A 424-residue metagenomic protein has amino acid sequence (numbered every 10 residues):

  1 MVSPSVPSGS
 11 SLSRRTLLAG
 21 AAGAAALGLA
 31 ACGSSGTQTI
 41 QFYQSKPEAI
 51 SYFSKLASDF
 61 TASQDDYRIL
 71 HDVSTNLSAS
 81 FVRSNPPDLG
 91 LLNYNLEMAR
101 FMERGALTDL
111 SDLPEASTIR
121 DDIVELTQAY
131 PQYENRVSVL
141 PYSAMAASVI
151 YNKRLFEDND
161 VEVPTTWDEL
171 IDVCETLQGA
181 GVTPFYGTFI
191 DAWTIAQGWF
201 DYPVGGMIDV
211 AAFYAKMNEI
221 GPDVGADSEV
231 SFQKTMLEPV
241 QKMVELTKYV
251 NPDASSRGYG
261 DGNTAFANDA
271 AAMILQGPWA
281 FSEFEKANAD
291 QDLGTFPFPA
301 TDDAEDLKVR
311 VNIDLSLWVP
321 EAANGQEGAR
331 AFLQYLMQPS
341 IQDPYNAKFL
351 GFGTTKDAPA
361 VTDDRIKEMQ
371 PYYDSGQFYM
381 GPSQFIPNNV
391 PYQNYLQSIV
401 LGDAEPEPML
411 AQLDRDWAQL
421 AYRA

Functional and structural regions predicted by a protein language model:
V2-R100, R104, P114-T118, S255 (+5 more regions): Conserved N-terminal structural module of periplasmic/extracytoplasmic solute-binding proteins
V2-S3, E157, D374-A424: Conserved C-terminal helix/tail region of periplasmic/extracytoplasmic solute-binding proteins
Y43, E97-A99, E238-N324: Extracytoplasmic/periplasmic substrate-binding proteins
P87-D88, S117-R154, T183-P184, D306-V309 (+1 more regions): A structural signal for short loop-to-beta-strand junctions that line the ligand-binding cleft of periplasmic/secreted
L96-A147, E162, I171, G198 (+1 more regions): Hinge/lid segment of periplasmic solute-binding proteins
L107-D112, N263-T264, N268, P278-K286 (+4 more regions): Mature extracytoplasmic/periplasmic domains
S138-Y142, I171-G225: Extracytoplasmic/periplasmic solute-binding protein
T176, N218-A254: Glycine-centered hinge/linker elements that transmit conformational signals in sensory and ligand-binding systems
